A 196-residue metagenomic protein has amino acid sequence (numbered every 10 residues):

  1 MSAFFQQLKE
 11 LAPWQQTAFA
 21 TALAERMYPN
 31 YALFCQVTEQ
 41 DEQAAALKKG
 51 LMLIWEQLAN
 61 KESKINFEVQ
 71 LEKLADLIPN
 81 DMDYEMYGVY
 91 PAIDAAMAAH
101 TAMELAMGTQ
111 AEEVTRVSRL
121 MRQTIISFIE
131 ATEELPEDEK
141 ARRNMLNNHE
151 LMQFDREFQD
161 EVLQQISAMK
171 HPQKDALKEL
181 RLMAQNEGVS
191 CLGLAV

Functional and structural regions predicted by a protein language model:
S2-F5, P13-M152: Structured binding/interaction patches within domain cores
Q36, T124-V196: C-terminal auxiliary extensions adjacent to catalytic cores
